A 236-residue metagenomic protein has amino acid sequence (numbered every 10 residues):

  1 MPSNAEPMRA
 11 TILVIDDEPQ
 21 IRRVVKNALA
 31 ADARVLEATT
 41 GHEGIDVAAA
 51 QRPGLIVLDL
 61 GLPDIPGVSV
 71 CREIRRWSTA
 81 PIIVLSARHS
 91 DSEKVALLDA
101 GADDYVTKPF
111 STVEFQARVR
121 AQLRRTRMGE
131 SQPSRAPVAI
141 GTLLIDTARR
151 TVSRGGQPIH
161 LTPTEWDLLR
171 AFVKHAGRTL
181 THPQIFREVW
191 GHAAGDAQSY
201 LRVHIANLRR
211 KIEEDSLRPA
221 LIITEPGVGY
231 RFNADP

Functional and structural regions predicted by a protein language model:
M8-Q20, V25-L29, I56: Conserved acidic segment of CheY-like receiver
T11, A121-T179, P183: Short, Lys/Arg-enriched segments at the junction into DNA-binding effector domains of transcriptional regulators
D32-T40, V47: Short hydrophobic/Thr-rich beta-strand motif most characteristic of the beta2 strand and flanking loop of CheY-like
E37, L62-I65, D91, D99: Residue-level signal for the "D+5" position in two-component response regulator receiver
T40-E43, P66-S69, I74: Acidic catalytic/metal-coordinating carboxylates
Q51-V57, L62: Active-site beta3 strand of CheY-like receiver
R72, R76, P81-A139: Basic, amphipathic DNA-recognition helix from helix-turn-helix-like DNA-binding domains
H160, V203-I205, R209-P236: DNA-binding patch around the recognition helix
